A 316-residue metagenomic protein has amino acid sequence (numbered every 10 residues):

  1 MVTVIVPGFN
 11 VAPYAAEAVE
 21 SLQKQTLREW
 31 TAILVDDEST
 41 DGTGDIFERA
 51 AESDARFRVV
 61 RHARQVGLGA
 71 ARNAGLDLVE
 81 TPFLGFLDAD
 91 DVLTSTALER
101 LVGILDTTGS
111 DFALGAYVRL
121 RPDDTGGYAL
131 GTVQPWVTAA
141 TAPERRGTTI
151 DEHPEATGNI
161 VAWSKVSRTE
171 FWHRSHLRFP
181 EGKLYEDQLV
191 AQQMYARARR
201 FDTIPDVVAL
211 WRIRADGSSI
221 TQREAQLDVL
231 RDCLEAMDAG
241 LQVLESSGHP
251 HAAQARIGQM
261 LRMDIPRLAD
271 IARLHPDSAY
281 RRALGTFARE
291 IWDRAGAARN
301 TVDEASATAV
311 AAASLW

Functional and structural regions predicted by a protein language model:
M1-E235, A239-G240: Nucleotide-sugar donor-binding/catalytic module of glycosyltransferases that assemble extracellular/cell-envelope
I213-W316: C-terminal subregions of glycosyltransferases and related glycan-biosynthesis enzymes
